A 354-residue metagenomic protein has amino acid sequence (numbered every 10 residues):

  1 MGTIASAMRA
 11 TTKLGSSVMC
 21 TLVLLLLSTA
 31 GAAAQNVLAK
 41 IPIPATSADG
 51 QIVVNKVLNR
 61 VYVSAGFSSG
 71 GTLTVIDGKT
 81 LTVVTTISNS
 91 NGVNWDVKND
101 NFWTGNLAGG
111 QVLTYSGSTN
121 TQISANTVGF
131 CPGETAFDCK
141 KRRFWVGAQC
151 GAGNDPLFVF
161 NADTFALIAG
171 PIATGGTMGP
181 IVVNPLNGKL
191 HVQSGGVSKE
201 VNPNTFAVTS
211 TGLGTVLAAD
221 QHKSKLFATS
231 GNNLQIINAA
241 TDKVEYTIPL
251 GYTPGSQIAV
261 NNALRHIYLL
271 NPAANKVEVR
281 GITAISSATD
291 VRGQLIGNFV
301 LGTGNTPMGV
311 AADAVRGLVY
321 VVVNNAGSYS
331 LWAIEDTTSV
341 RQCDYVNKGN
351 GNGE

Functional and structural regions predicted by a protein language model:
M1-L14: N-terminal secretory signal peptides that target proteins for export/translocation
K13-S16, G293: Glycine-centered recognition micro-motifs in short, flexible terminal segments and loops
L14, T21, A48-G50: Short, well-ordered helical secondary-structure segments
S17-S28: Bacterial N-terminal signal peptides
T29-E354: Predominantly soluble domains enriched in secretory-pathway, periplasmic, or organellar proteins
